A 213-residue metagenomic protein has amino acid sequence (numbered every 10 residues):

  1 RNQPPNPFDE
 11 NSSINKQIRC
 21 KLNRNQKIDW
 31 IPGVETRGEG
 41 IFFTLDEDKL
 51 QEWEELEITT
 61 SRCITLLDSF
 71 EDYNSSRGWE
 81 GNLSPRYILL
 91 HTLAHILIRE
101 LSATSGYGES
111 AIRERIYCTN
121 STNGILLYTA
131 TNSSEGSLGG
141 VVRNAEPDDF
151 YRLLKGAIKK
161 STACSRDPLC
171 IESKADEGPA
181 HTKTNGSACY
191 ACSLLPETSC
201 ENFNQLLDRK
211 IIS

Functional and structural regions predicted by a protein language model:
R1-S213: Extended, well-ordered protein cores
